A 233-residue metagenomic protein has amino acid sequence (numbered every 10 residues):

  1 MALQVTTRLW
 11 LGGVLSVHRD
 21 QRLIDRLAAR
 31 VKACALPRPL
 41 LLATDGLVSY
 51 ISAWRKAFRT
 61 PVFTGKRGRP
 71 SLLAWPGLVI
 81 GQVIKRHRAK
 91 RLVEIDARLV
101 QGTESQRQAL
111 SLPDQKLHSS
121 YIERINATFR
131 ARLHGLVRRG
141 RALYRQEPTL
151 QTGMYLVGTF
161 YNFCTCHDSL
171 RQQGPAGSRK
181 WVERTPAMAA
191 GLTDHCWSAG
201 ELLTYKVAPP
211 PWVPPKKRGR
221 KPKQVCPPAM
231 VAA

Functional and structural regions predicted by a protein language model:
M1-A233: Residue-level recognition of single "structural anchor" positions that define or cap local secondary structure
